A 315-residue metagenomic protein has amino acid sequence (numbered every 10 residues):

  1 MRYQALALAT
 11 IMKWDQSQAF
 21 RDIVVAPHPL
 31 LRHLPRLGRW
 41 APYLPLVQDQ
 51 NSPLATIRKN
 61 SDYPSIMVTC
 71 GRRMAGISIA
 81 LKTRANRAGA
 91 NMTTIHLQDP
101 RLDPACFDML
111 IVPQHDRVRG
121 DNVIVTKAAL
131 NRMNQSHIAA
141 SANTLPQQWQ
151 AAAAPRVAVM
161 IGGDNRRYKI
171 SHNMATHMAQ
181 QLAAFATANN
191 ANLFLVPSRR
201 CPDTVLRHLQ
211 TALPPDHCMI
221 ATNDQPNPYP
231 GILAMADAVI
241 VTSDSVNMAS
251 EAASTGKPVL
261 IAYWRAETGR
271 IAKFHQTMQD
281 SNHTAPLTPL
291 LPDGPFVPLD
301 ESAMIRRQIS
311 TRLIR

Functional and structural regions predicted by a protein language model:
M1-V125, N131: Active-site and donor-binding regions of nucleotide-sugar-utilizing enzymes
M1-Y3, L30-L31, D103-P104, R167-Y168 (+2 more regions): Short, charged/polar "capping" segments at the starts of alpha-helices and the immediately preceding loops
R21-I23, I111-V112, N192-R199, L260-Y263: Short internal beta-strands
P104-S171, L287, D293-L299, A303: A nucleotide-sugar donor-handling region in carbohydrate enzymes
D164-V196: Conserved catalytic-core segment of nucleotide-activated headgroup transferases in glycan assembly
H208-N247: Donor nucleotide-activated moiety binding/catalytic core segment of transferases that use nucleotide-activated donors
A234-A236, S254-P258: Conserved donor-binding/catalytic loop of nucleotide-activated donor transferases
Q276-R315: Leloir-type glycosyltransferase catalytic cores
